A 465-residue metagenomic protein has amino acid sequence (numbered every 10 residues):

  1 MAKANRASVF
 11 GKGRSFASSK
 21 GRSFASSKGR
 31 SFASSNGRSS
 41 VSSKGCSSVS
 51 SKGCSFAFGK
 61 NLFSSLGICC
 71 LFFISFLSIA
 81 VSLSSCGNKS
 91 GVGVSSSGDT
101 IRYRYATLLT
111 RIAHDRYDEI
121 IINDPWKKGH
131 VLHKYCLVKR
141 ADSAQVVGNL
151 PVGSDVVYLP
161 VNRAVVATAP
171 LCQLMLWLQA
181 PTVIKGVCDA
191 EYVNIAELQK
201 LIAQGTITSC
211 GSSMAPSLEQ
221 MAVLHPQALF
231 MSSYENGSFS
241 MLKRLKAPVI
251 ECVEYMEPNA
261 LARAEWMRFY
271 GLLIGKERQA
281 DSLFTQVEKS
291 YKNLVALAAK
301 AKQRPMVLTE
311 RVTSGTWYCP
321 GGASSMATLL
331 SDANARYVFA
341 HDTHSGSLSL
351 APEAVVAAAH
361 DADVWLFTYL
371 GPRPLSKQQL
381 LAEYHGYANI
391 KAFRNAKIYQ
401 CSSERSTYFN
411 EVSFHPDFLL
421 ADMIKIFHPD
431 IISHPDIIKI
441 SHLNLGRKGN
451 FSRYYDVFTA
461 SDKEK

Functional and structural regions predicted by a protein language model:
A7-F58: Long, intrinsically disordered low-complexity tandem-repeat segments
S65-S82: Bacterial N-terminal signal peptides
C86-C172, Q279-L308, T407, I426 (+1 more regions): Bacterial Sec-exported substrate-binding components of ABC uptake systems
G87-K89, A190-R268, L272-F414, I431-I438 (+1 more regions): Binding-cleft/active-site segments that stabilize strongly anionic ligands or cofactors
D118, W126-L224, A228-Y234: A short, structured surface patch at a secondary-structure boundary
L420: Non-cytosolic coordination micro-motifs
